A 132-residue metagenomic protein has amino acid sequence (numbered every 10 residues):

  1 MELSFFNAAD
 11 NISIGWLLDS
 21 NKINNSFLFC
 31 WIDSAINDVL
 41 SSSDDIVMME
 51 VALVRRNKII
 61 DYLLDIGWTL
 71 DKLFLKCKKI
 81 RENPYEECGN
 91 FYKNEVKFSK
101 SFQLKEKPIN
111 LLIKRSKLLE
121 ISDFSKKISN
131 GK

Functional and structural regions predicted by a protein language model:
M1-K132: Nucleic-acid endonuclease domains
